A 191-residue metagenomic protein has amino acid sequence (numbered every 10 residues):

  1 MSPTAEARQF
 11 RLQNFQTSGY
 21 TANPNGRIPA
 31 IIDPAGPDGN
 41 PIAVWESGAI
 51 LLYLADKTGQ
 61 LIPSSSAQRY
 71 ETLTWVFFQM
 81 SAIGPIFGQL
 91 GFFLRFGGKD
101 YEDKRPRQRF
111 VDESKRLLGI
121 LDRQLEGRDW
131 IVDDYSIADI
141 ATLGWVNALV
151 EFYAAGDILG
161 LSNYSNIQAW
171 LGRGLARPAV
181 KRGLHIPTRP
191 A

Functional and structural regions predicted by a protein language model:
M1-R105: GST-like domain detector, emphasizing the conserved glutathione-binding G-site in the N-terminal thioredoxin-like
T21, A176, H185-I186: Phosphate-coordinating loops and pocket residues in cytosolic domains that bind phosphorylated ligands
A49, N166, A179: Residue-level recognition of oxygen-bearing side chains
A55, W145-V146, L184: Active-site-flanking alpha-helical
W75, Q79-A176: GST-like fold's C-terminal all-alpha helical module
F96, T188-A191: Carbohydrate-binding/catalytic loop surfaces
R173, R182-G183: Charged phosphate-binding loop/patch that engages nucleotide di/tri-phosphates or the phosphate backbone of nucleic
